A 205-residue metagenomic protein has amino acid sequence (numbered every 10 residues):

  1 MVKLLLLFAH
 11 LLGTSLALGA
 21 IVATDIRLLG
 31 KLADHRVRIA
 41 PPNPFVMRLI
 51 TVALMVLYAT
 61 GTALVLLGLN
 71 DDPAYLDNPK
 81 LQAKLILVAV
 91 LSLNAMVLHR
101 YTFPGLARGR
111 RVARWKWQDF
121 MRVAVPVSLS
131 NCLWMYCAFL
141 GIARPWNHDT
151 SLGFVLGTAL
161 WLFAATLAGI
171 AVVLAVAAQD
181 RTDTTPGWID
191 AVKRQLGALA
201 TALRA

Functional and structural regions predicted by a protein language model:
M1-A205: Polytopic transmembrane helical bundles with strong interfacial aromatic enrichment
